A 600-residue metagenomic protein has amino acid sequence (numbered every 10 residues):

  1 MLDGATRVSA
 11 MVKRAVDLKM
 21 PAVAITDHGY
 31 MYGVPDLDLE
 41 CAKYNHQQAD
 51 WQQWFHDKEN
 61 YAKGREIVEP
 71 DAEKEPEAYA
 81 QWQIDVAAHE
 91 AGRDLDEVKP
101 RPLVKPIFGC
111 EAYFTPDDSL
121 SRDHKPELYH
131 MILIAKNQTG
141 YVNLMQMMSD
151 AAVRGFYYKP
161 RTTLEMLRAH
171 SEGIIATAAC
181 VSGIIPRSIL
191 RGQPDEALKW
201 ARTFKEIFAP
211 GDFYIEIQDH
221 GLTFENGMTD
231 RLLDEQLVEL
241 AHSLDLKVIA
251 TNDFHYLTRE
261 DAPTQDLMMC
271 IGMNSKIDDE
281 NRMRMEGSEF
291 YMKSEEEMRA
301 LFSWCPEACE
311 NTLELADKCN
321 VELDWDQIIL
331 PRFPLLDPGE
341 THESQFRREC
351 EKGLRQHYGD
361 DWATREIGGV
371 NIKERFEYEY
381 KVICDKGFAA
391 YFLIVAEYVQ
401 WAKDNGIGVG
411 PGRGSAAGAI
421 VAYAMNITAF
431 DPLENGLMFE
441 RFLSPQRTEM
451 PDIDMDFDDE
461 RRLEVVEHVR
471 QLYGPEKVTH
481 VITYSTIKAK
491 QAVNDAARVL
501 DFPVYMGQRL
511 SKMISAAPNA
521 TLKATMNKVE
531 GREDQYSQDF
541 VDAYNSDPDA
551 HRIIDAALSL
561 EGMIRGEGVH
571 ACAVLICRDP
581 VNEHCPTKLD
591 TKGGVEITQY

Functional and structural regions predicted by a protein language model:
M1-Y600: Alpha-helical scaffold/interaction cores of sigma-54-like transcription cofactors and many family A DNA polymerases
